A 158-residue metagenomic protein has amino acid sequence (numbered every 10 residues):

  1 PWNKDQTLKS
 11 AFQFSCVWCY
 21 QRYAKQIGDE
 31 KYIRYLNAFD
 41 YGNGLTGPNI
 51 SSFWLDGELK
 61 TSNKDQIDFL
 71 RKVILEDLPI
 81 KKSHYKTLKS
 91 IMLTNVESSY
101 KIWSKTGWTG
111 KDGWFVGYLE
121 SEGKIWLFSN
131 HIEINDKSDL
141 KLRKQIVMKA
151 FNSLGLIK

Functional and structural regions predicted by a protein language model:
P1-K9, V17-L75: Mid-domain, small-residue-enriched loop/turn segments at the edges of structured enzyme/sensor domains
N3-F14, N49-S52, N95-G110: Charged/polar, low-hydrophobicity segments characteristic of intrinsically disordered regions and flexible loops
S10-Q13, C19, N43, G117 (+1 more regions): Structural recognition of the beta-strand scaffold that forms the well-ordered cores of secreted hydrolase catalytic
A11-F12, L36, L88-M92: A generic structural signal for nonpolar/aromatic side chains embedded in well-ordered alpha-helices
Q13-S15, N63, E122-K124: Short, surface-exposed loop and linker segments with low hydrophobicity and enrichment for Pro/Ser/Thr
K25-G28, R71-K158: Structured C-terminal helix/loop/strand segments within mature extracytoplasmic catalytic/sensor domains
